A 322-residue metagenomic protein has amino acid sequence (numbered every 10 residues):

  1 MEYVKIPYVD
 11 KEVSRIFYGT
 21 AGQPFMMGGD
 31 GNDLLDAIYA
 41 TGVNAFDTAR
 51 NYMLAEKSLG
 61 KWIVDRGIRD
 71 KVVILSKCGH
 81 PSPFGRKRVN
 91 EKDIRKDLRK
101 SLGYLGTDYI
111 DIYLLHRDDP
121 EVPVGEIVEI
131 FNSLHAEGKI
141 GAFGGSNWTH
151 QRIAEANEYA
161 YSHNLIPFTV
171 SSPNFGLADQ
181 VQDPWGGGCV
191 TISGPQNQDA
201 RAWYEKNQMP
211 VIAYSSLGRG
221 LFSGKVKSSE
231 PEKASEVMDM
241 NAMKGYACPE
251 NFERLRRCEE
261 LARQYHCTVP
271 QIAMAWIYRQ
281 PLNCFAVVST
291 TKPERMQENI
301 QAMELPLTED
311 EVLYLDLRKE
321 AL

Functional and structural regions predicted by a protein language model:
M1-V73, A136: N-terminal binding-site loop/beta-alpha segment at the start of enzyme catalytic domains that lines or forms
Y3, V124-L322: Beta/alpha (TIM)-barrel catalytic core signal, keyed to glycine-rich beta->alpha loops juxtaposed to Asp/Glu that bind
G19-G29, P81-K92, E121: Active-site mouth loops of central-metabolism enzymes
M26-I38, V89-L105, A154-E158: Short, acidic/polar
N44-R50, L114-L115, G141-S146: Short catalytic-loop micro-motif centered on adjacent basic/acidic residues
A55-K57, E121-I127: Active-site-adjacent beta->alpha loops and helix N-cap segments on the catalytic face of soluble alpha/beta enzymes
D70-P83, V170-F175: A short, structured active-site edge motif that brings together acidic residues
L102-P123: Active-site groove signature of glycoside hydrolases
